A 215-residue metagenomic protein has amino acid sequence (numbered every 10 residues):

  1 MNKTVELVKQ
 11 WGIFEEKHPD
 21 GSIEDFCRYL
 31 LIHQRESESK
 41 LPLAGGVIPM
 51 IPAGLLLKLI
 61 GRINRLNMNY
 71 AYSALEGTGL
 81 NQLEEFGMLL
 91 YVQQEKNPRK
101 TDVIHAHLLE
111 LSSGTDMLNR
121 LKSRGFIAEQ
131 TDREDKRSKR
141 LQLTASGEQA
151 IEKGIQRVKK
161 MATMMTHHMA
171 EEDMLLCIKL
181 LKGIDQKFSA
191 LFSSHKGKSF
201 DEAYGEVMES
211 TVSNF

Functional and structural regions predicted by a protein language model:
M1-T78: N-terminal leader segment of winged-helix/HTH proteins
N2, R120-L175: Charged, amphipathic alpha-helical coiled-coil/dimerization segments
I60, N64, V92-Q93, T144 (+1 more regions): Generic structural concept
N69, F86, K159-K160: A generic alpha-helix surface/boundary motif
A71-L75, G79, H107, M169 (+2 more regions): Long, hydrophobic, amphipathic alpha-helical segments used as structural scaffolds
Y72-L109, S113: N-terminal helix-turn-helix DNA-binding core of bacterial DNA-binding proteins
V158-F215: Terminal interaction helix/tail motif
